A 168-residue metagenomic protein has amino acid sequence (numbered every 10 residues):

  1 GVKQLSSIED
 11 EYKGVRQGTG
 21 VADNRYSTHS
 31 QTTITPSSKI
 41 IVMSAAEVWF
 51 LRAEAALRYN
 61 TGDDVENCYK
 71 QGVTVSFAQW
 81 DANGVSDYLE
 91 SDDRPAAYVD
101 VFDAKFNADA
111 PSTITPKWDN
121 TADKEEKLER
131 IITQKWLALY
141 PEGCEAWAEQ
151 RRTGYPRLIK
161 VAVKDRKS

Functional and structural regions predicted by a protein language model:
K3-K167: Acidic/polar-rich alpha-helix caps and helix-coil junctions
